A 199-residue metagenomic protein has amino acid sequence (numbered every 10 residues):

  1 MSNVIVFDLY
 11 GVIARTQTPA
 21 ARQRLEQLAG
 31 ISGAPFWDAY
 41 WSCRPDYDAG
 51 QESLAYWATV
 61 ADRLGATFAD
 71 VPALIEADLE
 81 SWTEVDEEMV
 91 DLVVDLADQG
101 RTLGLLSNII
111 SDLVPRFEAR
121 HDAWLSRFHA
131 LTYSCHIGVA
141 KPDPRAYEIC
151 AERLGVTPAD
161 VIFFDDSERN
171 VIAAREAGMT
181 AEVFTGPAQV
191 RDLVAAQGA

Functional and structural regions predicted by a protein language model:
M1-S2, A199: Basic/polar N-terminal segments that are highly enriched at the extreme N-terminus, encompassing both cleavable
S2, G100, P158-D160: A general structural motif
S2-D91, D98, I110, V114: N-terminal helical cap/lid subdomain that shapes the substrate entry/recognition surface in HAD-like hydrolases
F7, V94, L106, I110-S111 (+1 more regions): Asp-based, Mg2+/Mn2+-dependent phosphohydrolase catalytic module
T16-T18, T59, T67, T83 (+5 more regions): Residue-identity detector for threonine
L96, G100-T102: Conserved, well-ordered alpha-helix/loop/beta-strand core segments that scaffold catalytic motifs
